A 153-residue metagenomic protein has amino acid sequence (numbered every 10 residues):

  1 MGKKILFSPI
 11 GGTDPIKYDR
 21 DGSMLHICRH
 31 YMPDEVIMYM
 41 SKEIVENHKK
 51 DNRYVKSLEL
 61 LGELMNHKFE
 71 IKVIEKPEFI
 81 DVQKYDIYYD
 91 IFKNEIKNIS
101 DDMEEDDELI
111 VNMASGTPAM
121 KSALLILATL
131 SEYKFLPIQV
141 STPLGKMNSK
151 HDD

Functional and structural regions predicted by a protein language model:
M1-M113, A119-D153: Long, low-complexity, Lys/Arg-enriched
